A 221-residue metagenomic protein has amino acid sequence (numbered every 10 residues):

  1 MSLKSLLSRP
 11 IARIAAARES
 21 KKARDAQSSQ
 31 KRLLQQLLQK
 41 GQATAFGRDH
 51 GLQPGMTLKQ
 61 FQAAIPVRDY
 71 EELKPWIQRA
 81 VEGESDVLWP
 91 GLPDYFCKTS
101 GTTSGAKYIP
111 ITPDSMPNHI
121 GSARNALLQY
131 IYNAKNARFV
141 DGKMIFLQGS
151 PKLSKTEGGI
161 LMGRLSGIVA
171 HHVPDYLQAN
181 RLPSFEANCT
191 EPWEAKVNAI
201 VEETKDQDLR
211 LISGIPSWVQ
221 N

Functional and structural regions predicted by a protein language model:
M1-S29, L34-G51, G55-N221: Active-site phosphate/ATP/adenylate-binding loop shared across adenylate-forming ligases
